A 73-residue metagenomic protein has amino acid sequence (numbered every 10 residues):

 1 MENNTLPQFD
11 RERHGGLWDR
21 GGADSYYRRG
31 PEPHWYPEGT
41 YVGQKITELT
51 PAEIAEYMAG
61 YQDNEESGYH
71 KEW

Functional and structural regions predicted by a protein language model:
M1-W73: Intrinsic-disorder/low-complexity detector
